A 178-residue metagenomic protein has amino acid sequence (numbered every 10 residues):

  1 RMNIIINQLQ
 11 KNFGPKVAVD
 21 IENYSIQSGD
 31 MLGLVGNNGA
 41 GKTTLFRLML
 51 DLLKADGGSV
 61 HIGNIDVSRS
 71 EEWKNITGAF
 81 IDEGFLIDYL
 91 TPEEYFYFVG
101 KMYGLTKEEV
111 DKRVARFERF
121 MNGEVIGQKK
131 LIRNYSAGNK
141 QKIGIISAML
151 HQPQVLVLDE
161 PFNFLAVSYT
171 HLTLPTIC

Functional and structural regions predicted by a protein language model:
M2-S28, D56: A short, flexible loop at the N-terminus of ABC-type nucleotide-binding domains that lies
V35-N37: The feature captures the beta-strand-to-loop junction immediately N-terminal to the Walker
L50: Helix-to-loop junction immediately C-terminal to a conserved catalytic motif
G58-W73: Conserved ABC transporter NBD signature motif
Y97, K101, E109-G127: Conserved ABC ATPase "signature" region
L150-Q154: A short, proline-enriched helix->beta-strand linker immediately N-terminal to the Walker B motif in ABC-type P-loop
T170-T176: Conserved small/polar residues in nucleotide/adenosyl-binding loops
